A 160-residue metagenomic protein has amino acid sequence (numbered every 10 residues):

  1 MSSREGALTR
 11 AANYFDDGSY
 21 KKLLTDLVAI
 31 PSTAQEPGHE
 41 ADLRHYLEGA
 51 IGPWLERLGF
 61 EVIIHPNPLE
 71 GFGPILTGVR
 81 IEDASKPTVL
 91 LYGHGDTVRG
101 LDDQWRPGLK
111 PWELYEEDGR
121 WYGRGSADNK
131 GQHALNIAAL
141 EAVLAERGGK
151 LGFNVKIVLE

Functional and structural regions predicted by a protein language model:
S2-S126, V143-F153: Acidic/His- and Gly-rich active-site-bordering loop/insert found across diverse amide/peptide-bond hydrolases
G125-L140: Active-site alpha-helical elements of protease catalytic centers
G152-E160: Histidine/acidic-residue-rich, glycine-tolerant segments that coordinate divalent metal ions
